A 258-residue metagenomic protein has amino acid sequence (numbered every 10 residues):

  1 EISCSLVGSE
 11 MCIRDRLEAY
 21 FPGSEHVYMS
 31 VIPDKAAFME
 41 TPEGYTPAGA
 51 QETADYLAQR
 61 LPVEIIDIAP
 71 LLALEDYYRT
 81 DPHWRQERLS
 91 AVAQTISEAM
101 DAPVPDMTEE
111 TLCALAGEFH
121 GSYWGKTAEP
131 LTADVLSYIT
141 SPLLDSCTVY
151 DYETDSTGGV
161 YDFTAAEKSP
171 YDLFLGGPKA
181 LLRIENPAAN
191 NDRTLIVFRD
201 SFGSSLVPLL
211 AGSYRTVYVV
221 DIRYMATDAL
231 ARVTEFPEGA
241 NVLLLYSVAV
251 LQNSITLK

Functional and structural regions predicted by a protein language model:
E1-G8, C12-I13: Single conserved hydrophobic/aromatic residue that forms the stacking wall/gate of nucleotide- or nucleobase-binding
S9-E10, P47-A50, P82, Q86-L89 (+3 more regions): Solvent-exposed, acidic/flexible segments
E10-I13, T53, V92, L206: Stable alpha-helical elements in mature extracytoplasmic
I13-F21, L206-L210: Histidine-anchored nucleotide/phosphate-binding helix
F21-G44, Y246: Active-site segments of SGNH/GDSL-like serine hydrolases that catalyze O-acetyl group transfer/hydrolysis on lipids
S24, L61, Y214, E238-A240: Short, well-ordered alpha-helix to beta-strand connector turns
A36-A37, P42-Y45, E52, A58-E129: Catalytic His-Asp segment of secreted/periplasmic serine-dependent ester chemistry enzymes
R88-T194, R199-G212, T216-V217, R223-R232 (+2 more regions): Extracellular/periplasmic envelope-modification machinery, especially enzymes that add or remove acyl/ester groups on
